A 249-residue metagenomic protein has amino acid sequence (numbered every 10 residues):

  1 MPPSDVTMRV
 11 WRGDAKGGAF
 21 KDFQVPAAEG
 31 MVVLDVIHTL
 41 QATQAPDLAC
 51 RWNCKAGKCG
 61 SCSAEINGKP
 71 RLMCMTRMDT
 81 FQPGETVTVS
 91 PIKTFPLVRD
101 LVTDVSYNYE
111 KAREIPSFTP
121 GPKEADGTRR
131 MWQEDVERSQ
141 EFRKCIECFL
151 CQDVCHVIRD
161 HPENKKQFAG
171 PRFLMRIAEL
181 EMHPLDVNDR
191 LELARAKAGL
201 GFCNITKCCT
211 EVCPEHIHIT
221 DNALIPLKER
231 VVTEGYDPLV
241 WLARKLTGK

Functional and structural regions predicted by a protein language model:
P3-F23: Eukaryote-biased recognition of intrinsically disordered, low-complexity regulatory segments
F20-V32: Short, contiguous acidic and Ser/Thr-rich linear segments
M31-T43, S90-K249: Ferredoxin-type iron-sulfur electron-transfer modules in oxidoreductases and energy-metabolism complexes
A45-R51: Active-site phosphate-binding and catalytic loops of NTP-dependent enzymes
C54-C62: Short, structured protein-protein interaction patches enriched in aromatics and acidic/basic residues, typified by
C62, Q82-P83, E211: Extracellular/mature segments of secreted proteins
I66-V89: Glycine-rich phosphate/adenylate-binding loop and adjacent beta-alpha elements of nucleotide- or dinucleotide-binding
